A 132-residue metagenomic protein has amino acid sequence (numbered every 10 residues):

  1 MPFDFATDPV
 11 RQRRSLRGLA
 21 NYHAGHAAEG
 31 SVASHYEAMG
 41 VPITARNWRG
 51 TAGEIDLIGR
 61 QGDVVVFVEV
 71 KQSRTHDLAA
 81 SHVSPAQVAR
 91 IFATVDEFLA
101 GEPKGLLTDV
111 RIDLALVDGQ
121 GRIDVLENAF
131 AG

Functional and structural regions predicted by a protein language model:
M1-R46: Acidic-basic catalytic patches of nuclease active cores, encompassing PD-(D/E)XK and other metal-cofactor nuclease
P2, T7, Q72-Q120: Catalytic cores of nucleic-acid endonucleases
Y36, I55-L78, I91: Conserved catalytic cores of phosphodiester-cleaving nucleases, focusing on short active-site segments
T44, A79, R122, L126: Glycine-rich, flexible loop/turn motifs
A45-R49, D113-A115: Short, solvent-exposed loop/turn elements at beta->coil junctions and helix N-caps that rim active or binding pockets
G50-A52, Q61-D63, D118-G119: A generic beta-sheet turn/junction motif
G53-I55, V66, V110-I112, G121: Change "...and in nucleic-acid phosphodiester-cleaving endonucleases..." to "...and in nucleic-acid processing enzymes
D118-G132: Short, low-complexity, polybasic intrinsically disordered segments
